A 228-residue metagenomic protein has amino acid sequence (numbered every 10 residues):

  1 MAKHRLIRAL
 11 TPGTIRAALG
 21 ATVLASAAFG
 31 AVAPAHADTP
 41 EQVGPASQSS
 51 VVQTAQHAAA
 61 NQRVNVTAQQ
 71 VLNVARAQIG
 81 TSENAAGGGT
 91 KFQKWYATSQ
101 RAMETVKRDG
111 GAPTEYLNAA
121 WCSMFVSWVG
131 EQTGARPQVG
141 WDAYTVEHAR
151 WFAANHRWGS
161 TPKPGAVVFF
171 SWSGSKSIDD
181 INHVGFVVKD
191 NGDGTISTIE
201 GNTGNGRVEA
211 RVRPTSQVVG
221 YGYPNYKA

Functional and structural regions predicted by a protein language model:
A2-E41, R157, I178-A228: Aromatic- and glycine-rich peptidoglycan recognition patches
K3-I7, T11, A25-A28, S127 (+1 more regions): Activation targets extended, charge/polar-rich intrinsically disordered C-terminal tails
A28-A55, A60: C-terminal region of N-terminal signal peptides and the immediate post-cleavage residues of exported proteins
S47-E131: N-terminal capping segments
Q69-R76, A149-A153, V219: Generic detector of well-ordered alpha-helical segments enriched in charged/polar residues, highlighting helical
Q78-A85, K163, T195, A210-V212: Extracytoplasmic low-complexity repetitive segments enriched in small/polar residues
V126-V129, V168, V187, V208: Hydrophobic aliphatic residue packing
R136-G204: ...with weaker cross-activation on analogous glycine-rich loops/strands in unrelated enzymes
